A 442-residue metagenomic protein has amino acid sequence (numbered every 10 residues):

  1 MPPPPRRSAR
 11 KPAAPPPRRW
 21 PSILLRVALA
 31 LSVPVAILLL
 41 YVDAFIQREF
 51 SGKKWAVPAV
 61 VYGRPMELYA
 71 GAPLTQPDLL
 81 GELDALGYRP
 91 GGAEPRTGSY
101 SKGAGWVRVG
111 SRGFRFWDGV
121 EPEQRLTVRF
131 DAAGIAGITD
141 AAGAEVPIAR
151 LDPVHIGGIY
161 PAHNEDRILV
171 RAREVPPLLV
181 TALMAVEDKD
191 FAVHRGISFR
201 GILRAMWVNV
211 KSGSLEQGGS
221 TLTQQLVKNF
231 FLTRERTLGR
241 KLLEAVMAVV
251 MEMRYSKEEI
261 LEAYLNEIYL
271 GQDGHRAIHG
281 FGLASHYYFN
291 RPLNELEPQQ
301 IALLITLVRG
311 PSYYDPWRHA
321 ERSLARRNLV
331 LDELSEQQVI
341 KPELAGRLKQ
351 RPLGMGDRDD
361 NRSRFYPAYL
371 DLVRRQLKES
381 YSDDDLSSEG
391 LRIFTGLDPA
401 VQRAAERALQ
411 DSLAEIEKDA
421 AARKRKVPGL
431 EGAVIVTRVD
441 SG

Functional and structural regions predicted by a protein language model:
P2-A421: Juxtamembrane regions of bacterial inner-membrane/periplasmic proteins, predominantly the peptidoglycan biogenesis
V175, R425-G442: A short, well-structured edge-of-sheet supersecondary motif
